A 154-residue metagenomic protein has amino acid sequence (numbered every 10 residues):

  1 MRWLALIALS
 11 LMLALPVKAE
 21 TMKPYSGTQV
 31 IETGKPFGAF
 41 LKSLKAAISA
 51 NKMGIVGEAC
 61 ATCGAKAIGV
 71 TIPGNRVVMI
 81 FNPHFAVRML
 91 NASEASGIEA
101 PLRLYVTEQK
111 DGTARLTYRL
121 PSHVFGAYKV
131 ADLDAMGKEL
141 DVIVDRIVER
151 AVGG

Functional and structural regions predicted by a protein language model:
R2, E32, A151-V152: Short hydrophobic alpha-helices and adjacent helix-cap/hinge residues
A5-A14: Bacterial N-terminal signal peptides
A19-K52: Terminal, regulation- and interaction-focused segments at domain boundaries
K45, S49-L102, V106: Compact, glycine-rich, soluble single-domain proteins
E99-D111, V148-G154: Short secondary-structure transition/capping segments
R103-V130: Beta-strand/loop substructures that line and gate deep hydrophobic ligand-binding cavities in soluble
S122-G154: C-terminal partner/receptor-binding element of secreted or periplasmic proteins
